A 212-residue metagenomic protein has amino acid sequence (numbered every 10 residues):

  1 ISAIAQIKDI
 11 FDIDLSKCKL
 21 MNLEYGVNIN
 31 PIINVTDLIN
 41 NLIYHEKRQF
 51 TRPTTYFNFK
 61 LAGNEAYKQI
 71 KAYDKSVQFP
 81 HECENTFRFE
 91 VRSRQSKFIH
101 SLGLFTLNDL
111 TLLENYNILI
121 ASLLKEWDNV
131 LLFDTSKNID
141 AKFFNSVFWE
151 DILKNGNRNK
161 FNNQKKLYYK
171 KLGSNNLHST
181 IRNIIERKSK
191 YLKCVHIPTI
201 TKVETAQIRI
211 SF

Functional and structural regions predicted by a protein language model:
I1-G156, K171-F212: Structured, helix-rich domain cores that form ligand/interaction pockets
R158-N162: Helix-turn-helix DNA-binding segment
Q164, Y168-K171: DNA major-groove recognition helices of helix-turn-helix
